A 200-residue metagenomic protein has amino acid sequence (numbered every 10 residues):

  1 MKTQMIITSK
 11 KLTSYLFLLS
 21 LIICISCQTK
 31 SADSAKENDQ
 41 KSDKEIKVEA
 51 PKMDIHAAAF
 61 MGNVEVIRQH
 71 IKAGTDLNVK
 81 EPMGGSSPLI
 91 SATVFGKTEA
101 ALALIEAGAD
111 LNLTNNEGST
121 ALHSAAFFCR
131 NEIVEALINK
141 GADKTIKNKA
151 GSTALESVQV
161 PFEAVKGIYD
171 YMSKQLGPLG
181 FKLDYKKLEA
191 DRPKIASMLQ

Functional and structural regions predicted by a protein language model:
T3-L16: Bacterial N-terminal signal peptides that target proteins for export
Y15-C24: Bacterial N-terminal signal peptides
C27-D54, K140, K149-S152, E156-Q200: Ankyrin-repeat-protein effector appendages
P51, G84-G85, G118, G151: Start-of-repeat signature of ankyrin repeats
A57-G62, S91-K97, S124-R130, S157-G167 (+2 more regions): Ankyrin repeat A-helix N-terminal signature
N63-I71, K97-E106, R130-I138, V165-Y171 (+1 more regions): Ankyrin repeat structural motif
E81-P82, N115, N148: Ankyrin repeat boundary/linker residues
